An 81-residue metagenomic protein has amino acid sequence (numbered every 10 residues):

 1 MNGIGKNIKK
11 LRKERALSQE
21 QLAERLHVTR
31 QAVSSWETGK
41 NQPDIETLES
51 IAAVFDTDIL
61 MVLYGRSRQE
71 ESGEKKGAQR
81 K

Functional and structural regions predicted by a protein language model:
M1-E14: A short, Lys/Arg-rich alpha-helix, primarily the initiator
K6, E24, I45: Cytosolic nucleotide-binding catalytic cores of signal-transduction proteins
L11, R25, W36, G65: Residues in the recognition helix of alpha-helical DNA-binding motifs
A16-S35, S50: Short alpha-helical DNA-recognition segment
E46-M61: DNA major-groove recognition helix of helix-turn-helix/homeodomain DNA-binding modules
L63-K81: Short, charged recognition helix plus adjacent turn of helix-turn-helix-like nucleic-acid-binding domains
